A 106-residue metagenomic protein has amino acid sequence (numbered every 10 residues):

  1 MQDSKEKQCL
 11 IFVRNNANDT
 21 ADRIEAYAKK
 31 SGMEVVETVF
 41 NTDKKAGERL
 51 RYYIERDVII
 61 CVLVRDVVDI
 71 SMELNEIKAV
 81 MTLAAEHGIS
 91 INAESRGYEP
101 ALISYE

Functional and structural regions predicted by a protein language model:
M1-E106: Short, structured surface patches at the beginning of a domain
